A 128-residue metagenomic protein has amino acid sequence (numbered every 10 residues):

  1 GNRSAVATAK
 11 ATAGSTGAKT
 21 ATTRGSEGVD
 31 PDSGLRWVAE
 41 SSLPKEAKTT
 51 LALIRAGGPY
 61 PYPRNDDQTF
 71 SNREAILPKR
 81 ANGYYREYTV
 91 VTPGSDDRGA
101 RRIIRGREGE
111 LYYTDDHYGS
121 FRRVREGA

Functional and structural regions predicted by a protein language model:
G1-S41: N-terminal low-complexity, Pro/Thr-rich disordered segments that flank secretion/membrane-targeting signals
K10, K19, K45-K48, K79: Context-gated lysine
R24-I76: Extracytoplasmic/periplasm-facing segments of secreted or lipoprotein envelope proteins
P59-A128: Functional cores of ribonucleases/endoribonucleases
